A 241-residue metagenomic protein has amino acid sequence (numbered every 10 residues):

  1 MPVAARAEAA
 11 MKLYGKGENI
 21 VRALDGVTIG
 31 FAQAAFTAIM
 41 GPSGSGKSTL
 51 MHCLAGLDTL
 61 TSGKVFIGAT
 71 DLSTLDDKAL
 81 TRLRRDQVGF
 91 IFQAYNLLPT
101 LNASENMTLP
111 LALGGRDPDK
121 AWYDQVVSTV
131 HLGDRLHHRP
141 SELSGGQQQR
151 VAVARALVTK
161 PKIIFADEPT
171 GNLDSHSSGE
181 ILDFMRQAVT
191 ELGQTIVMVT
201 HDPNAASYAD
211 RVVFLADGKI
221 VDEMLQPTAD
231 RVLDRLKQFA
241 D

Functional and structural regions predicted by a protein language model:
P2-A209, L215: ABC family nucleotide-binding domain
K219-D241: Conserved beta-strand-loop-alpha-helix hinge in the C-terminal portion of ABC ATPase nucleotide-binding domains
